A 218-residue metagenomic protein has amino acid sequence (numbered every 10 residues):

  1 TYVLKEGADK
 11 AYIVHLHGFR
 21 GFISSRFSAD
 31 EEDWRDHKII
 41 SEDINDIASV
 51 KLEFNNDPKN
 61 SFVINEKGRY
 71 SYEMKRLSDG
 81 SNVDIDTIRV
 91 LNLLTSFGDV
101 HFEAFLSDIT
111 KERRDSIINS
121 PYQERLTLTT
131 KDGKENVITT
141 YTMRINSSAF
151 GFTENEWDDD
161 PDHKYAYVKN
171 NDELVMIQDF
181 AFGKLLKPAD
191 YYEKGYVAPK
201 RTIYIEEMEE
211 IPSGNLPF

Functional and structural regions predicted by a protein language model:
T1-F218: Soluble, acidic/polar mature domains that operate outside membranes
